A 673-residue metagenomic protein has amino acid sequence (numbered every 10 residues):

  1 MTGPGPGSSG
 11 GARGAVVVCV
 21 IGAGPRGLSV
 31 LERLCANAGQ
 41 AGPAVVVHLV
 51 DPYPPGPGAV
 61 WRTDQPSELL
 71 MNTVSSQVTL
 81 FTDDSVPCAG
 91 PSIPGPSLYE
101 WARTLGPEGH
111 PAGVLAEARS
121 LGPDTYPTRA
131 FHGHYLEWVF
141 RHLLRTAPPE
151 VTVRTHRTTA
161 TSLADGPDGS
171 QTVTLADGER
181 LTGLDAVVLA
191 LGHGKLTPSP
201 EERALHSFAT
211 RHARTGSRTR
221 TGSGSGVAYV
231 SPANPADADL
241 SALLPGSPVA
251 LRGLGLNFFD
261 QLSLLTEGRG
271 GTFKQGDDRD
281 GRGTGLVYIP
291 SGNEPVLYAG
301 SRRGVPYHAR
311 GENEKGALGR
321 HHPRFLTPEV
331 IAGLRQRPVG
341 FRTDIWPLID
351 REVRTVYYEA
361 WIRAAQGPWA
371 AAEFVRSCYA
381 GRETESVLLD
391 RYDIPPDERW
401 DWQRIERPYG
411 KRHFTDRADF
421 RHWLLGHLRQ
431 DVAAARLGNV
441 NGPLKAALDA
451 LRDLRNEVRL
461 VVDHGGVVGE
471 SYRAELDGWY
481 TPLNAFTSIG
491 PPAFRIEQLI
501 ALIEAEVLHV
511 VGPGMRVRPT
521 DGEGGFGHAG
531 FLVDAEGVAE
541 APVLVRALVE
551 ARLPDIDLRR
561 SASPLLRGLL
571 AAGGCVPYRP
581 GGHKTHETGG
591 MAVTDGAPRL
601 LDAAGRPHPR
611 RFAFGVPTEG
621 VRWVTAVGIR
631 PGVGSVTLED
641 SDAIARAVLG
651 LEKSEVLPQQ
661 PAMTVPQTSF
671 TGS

Functional and structural regions predicted by a protein language model:
M1-Q65, L115-E652, T664-S673: Flavin (primarily FAD) cofactor-binding/catalytic cores of flavoenzymes
Y53-L115, H608: Redox-cofactor-proximal catalytic regions of oxidoreductases
